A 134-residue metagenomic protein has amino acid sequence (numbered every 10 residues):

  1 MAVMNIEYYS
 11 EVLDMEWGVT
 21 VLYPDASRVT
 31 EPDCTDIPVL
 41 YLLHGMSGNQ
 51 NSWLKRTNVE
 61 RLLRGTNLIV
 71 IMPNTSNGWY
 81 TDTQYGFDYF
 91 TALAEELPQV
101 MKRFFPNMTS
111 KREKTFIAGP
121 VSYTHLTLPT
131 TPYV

Functional and structural regions predicted by a protein language model:
M1-T30: N-terminal cap/lid segment of alpha/beta-hydrolase-fold proteins
T35-G45: Short beta-strand element of the alpha/beta-hydrolase
M46-N67, P73, G78: Short substrate-entry loop that stabilizes the transition state in hydrolases
N74-Y89: Active-site catalytic motif of lipid deacylating hydrolases and related acyltransferases
Y85-P106: Alpha/beta-hydrolase active-site loop
M108-V121: Alpha/beta-hydrolase fold nucleophile elbow
T124-T130: Conserved small/polar residues in nucleotide/adenosyl-binding loops
